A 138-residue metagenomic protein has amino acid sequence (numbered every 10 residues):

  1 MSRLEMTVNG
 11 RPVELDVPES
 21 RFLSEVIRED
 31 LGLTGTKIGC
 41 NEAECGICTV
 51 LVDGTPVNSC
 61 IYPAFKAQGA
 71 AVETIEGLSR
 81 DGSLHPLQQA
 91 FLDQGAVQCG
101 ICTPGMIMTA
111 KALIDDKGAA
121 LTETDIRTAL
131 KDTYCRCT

Functional and structural regions predicted by a protein language model:
M1-T138: Signature of N-terminal electron-transfer/Fe-S-associated modules in redox systems
